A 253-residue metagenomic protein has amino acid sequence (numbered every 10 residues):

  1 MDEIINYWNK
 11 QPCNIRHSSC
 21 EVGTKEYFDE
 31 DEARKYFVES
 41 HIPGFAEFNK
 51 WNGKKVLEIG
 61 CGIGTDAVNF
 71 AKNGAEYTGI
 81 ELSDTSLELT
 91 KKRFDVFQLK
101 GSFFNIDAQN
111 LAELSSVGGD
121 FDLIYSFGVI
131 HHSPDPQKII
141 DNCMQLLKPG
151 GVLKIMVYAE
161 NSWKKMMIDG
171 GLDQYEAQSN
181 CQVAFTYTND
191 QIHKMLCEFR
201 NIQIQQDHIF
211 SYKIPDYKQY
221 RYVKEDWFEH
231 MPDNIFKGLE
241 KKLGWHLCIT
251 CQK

Functional and structural regions predicted by a protein language model:
M1-D29: N-terminal, positively charged/glycine-rich alpha-helical extensions of SAM-dependent methyltransferases
V22-K54: Conserved alpha-helix/loop element of class I SAM-dependent methyltransferases that forms part of the SAM/SAH-binding
K54-A112: Class I SAM-dependent methyltransferase SAM/SAH-binding core
E113-L123: A short acidic, Gly/Pro-enriched loop at the edge of an enzyme's catalytic core that lines a small-molecule cofactor
D122-D135: A short SAM/SAH-binding and catalytic strip from SAM-dependent methyltransferases
Q137-V152: A short glycine-rich, Lys/Arg-flanked "PGG" loop and its adjoining helix->strand segment in the class I
V152-E176: Conserved class I S-adenosyl-L-methionine
I168-A177, D190-K194, I202-K253: A C-terminal cap/extension of S-adenosyl-L-methionine-dependent methyltransferases that defines the acceptor-substrate
